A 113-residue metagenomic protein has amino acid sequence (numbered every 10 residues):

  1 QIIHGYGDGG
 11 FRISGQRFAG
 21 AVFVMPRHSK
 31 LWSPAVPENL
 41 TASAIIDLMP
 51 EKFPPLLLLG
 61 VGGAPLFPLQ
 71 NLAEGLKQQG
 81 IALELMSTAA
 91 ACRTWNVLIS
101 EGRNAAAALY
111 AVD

Functional and structural regions predicted by a protein language model:
Q1-S43, S100-V112: Non-catalytic interface/targeting segments
D8, A73, W95: Short glycine-/small-residue-rich flexible loop motifs, especially phosphate/cofactor-binding loops
L31-S33, P65-P68, T94: Short active-site-adjacent helix-start/loop capping segments
T41-L48, T94-W95: Short, charged beta->alpha transition segments
L48-L85: Mid-chain, well-packed structural core segment of small domains
Q79, L98-E101: Change "in soluble alpha/beta enzymes" to "in soluble alpha/beta proteins
E84-S87, A107: General beta-strand structural signal in soluble alpha/beta enzymes
T88-R93: Short acidic loop-to-helix transition motifs that present clustered carboxylates
